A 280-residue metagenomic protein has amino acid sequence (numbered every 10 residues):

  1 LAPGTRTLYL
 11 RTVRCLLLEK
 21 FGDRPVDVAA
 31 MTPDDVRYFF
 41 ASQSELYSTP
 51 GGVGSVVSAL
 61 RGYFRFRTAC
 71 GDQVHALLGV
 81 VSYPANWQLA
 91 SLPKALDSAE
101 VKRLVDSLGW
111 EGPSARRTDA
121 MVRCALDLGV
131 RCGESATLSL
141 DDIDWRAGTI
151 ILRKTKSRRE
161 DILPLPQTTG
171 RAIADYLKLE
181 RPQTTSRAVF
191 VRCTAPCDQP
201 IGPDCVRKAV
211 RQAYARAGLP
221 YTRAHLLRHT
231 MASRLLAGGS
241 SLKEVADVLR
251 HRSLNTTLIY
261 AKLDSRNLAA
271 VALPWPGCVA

Functional and structural regions predicted by a protein language model:
L1-A280: Conserved catalytic core of the tyrosine transesterase superfamily
